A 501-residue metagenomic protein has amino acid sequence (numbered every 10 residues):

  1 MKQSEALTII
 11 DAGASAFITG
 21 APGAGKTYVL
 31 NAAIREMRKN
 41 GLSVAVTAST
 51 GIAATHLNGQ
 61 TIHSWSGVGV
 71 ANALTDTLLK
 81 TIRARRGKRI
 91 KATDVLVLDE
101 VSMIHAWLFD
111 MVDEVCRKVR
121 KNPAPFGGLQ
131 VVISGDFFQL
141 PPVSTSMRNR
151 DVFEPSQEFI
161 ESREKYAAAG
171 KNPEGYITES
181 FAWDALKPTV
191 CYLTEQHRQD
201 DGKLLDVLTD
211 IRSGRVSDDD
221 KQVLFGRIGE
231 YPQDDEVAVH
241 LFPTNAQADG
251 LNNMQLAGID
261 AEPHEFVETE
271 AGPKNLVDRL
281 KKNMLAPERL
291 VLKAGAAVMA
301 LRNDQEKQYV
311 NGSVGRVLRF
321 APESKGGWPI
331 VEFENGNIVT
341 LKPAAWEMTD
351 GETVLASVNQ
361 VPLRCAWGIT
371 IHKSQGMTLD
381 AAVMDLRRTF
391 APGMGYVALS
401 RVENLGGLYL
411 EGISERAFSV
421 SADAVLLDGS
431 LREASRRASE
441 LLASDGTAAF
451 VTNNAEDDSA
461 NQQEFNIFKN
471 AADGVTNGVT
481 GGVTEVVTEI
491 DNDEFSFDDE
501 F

Functional and structural regions predicted by a protein language model:
M1-F501: Conserved ATP-binding/catalytic motifs of P-loop helicase motor domains
